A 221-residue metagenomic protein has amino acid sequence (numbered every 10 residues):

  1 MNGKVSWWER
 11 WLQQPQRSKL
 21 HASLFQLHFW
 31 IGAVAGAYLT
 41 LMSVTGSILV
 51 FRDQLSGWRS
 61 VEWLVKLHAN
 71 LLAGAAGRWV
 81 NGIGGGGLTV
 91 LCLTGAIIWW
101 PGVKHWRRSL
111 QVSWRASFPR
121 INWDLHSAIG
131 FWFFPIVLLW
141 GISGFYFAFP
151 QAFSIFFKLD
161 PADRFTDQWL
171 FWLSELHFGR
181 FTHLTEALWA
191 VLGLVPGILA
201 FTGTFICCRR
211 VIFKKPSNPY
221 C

Functional and structural regions predicted by a protein language model:
M1-C221: Conserved histidines in hydrophobic membrane contexts and catalytic metal-binding motifs
